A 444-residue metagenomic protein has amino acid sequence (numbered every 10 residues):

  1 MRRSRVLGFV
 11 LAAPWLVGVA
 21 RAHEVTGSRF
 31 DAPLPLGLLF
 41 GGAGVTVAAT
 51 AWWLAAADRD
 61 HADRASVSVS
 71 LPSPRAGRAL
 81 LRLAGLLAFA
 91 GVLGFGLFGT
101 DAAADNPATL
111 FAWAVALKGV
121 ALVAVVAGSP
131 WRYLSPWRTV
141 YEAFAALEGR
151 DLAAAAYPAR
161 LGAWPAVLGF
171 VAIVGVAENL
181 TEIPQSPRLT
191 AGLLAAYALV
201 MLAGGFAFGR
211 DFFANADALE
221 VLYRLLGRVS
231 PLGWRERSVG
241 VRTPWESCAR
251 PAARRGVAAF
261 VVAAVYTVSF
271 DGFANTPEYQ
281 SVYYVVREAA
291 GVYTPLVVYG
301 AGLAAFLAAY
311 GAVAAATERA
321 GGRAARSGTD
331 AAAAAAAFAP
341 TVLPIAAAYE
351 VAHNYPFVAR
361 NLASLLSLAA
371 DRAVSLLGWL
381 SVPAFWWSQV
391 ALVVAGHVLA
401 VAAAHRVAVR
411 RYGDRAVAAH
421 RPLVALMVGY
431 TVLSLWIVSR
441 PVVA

Functional and structural regions predicted by a protein language model:
M1-V241, F270, L399, L433: Transmembrane-helix bundle segments that line or gate the permeation/cavity pathway in multi-pass membrane proteins
L38-G41, V140, A159-A163, Y293-F306 (+1 more regions): Hydrophobic alpha-helical transmembrane segments
G209-A315: Long, internal scaffold/assembly segments composed of regular secondary structure
V268-T276, L307-G311, A315, I345-A370: Transmembrane alpha-helix/helix-exit interface in multi-pass inner-membrane proteins
E318-A352: Alpha-helical transmembrane segments with an aromatic anchor "belt"
G328-A331, V401-V428: Interfacial loop-to-transmembrane junctions
V342-Y349, R360-A395, V401-H405: Hydrophobic alpha-helical transmembrane segments and adjacent short intramembrane/lumenal linkers of inner/organellar
L433-A444: Juxtamembrane boundary at the C-terminal end of a transmembrane helix
